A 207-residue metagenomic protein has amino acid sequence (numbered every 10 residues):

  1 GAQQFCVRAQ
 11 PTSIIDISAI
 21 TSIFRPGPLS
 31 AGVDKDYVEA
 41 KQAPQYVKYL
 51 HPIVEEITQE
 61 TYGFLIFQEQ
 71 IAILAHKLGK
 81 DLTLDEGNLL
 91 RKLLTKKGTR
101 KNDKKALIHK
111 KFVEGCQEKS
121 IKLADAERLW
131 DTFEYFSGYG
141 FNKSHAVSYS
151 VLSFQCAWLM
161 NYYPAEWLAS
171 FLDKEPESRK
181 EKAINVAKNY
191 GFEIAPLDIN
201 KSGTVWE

Functional and structural regions predicted by a protein language model:
G1-E207: Noncatalytic, beta-rich nucleic-acid-contacting surfaces in large DNA/RNA-processing enzymes
